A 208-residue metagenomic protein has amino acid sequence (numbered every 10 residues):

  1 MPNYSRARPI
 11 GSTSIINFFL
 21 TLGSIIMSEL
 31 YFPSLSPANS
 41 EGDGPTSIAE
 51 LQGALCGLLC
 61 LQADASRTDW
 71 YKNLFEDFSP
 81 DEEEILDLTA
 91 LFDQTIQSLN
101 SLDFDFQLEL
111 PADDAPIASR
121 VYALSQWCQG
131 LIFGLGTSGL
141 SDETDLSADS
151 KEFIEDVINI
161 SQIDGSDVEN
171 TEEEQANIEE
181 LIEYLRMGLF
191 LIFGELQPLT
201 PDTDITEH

Functional and structural regions predicted by a protein language model:
M1-C128, I132-H208: Domain-length accessory/inserted modules outside core catalytic folds
